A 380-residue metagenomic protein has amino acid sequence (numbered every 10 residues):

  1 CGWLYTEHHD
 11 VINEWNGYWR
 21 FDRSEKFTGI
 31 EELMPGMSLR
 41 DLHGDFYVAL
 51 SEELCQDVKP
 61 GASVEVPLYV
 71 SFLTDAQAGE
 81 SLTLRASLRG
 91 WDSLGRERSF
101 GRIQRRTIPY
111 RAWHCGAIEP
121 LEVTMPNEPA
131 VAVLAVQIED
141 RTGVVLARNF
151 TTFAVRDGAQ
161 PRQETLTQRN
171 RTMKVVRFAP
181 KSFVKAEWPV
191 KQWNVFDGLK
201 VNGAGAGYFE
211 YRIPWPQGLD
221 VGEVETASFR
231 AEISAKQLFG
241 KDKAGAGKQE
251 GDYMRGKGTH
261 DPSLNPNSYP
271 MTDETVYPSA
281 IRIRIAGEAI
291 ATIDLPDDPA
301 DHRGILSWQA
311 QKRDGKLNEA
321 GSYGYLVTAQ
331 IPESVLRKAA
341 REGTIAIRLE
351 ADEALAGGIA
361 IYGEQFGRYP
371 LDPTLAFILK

Functional and structural regions predicted by a protein language model:
C1-A112: Substrate-binding clefts and catalytic carboxylate motifs of secreted carbohydrate-active enzymes
S71-Q77, W91, P216-G218, S234-K236 (+1 more regions): Short solvent-exposed strand-capping/beta-turn motif centered on an Asx-Ser/Thr pair
T107-P109, V144-R177, G363-K380: Short beta-strand elements
E122-E128, G218, L336: Short, surface-exposed loop/turn segments at beta-strand-coil junctions that are enriched for proline with nearby
A130-R141, I345-L349: Short, aromatic- and glycine-rich surface loops/edge beta-strands on solvent-exposed regions
K191-E210, K316-Y325: Extracellular beta-rich ligand/substrate-recognition surface
A204-A206, G218-R230, F239: Extended extracellular/luminal ectodomain segments enriched in beta-structured repeat modules
R212-P216, S234-A376: Beta-strand-rich ligand-recognition modules
